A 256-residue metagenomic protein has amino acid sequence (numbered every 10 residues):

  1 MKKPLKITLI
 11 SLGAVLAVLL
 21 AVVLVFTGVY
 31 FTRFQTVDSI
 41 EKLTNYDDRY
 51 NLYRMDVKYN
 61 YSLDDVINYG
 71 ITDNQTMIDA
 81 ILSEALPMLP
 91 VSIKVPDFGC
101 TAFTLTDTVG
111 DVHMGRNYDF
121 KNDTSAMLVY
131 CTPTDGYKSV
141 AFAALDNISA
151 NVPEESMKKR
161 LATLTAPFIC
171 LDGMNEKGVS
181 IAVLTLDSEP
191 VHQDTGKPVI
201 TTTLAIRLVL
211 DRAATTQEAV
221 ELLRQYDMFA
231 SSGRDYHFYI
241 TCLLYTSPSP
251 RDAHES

Functional and structural regions predicted by a protein language model:
L5-A214, M228-F229: N-terminal mature-domain region immediately after signal-peptide cleavage in secreted/organellar precursors
F120, Q225, D252-A253: A very general structural signal that marks isolated residues within well-ordered alpha-helical segments
D135, I240-T241, A253: Short, surface-exposed, charged/polar-biased interaction segments
L223-L243, S247: Internal, well-folded beta-alpha domain core
Y245-S256: Single conserved hydrophobic/aromatic residue that forms the stacking wall/gate of nucleotide- or nucleobase-binding
